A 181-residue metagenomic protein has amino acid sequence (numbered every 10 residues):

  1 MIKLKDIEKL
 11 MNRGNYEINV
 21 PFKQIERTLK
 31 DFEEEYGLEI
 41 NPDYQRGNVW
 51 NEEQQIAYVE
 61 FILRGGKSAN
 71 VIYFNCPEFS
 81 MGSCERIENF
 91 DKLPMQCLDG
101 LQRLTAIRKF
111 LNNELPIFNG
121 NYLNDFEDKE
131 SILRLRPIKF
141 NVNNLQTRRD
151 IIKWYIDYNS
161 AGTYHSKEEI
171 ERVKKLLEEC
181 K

Functional and structural regions predicted by a protein language model:
M1-E39: N-terminal extension/subdomain marker
L4, R13-N15, N19-V20, Q45-G47 (+2 more regions): Basic- and aromatic-enriched surface patches that contact anionic nucleotides/nucleic acids
I40-Y44: Glycine- and acidic
